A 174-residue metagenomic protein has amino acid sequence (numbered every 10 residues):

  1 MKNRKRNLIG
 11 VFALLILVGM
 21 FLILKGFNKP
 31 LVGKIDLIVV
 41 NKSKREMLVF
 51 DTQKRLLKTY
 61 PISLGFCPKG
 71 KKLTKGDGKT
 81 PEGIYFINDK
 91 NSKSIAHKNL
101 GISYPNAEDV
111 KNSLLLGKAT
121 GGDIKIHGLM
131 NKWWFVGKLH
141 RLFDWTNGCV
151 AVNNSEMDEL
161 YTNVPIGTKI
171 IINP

Functional and structural regions predicted by a protein language model:
M1-I16: N-terminal Sec-pathway targeting helices
L22-T59, S63-K71, P174: Intrinsically disordered, low-complexity, Pro/Ser/Thr/Asn/Gly/Ala-rich spacer/linker segments adjacent to signal
G26-D36, L64-N88, A107-N112, N154-S155: N-terminal post-signal-peptidase region of extra-cytosolic proteins
V32-G33, K42, K79, I95 (+1 more regions): A generic fold-level signal
I35, L57, E82, I95-H97 (+1 more regions): Sequence-level motif detector for i,i+2 pairs with an aromatic at +2
L37, T59-P61, I84, D123 (+1 more regions): Well-ordered beta-strand positions in beta-sheet-rich domains
S43, T52, I62-G65, K90-S92 (+2 more regions): Histidine- and/or cysteine-centered catalytic micro-motif in compact active-site loops
N91-P174: Exported/periplasmic cell-wall-interacting domains
